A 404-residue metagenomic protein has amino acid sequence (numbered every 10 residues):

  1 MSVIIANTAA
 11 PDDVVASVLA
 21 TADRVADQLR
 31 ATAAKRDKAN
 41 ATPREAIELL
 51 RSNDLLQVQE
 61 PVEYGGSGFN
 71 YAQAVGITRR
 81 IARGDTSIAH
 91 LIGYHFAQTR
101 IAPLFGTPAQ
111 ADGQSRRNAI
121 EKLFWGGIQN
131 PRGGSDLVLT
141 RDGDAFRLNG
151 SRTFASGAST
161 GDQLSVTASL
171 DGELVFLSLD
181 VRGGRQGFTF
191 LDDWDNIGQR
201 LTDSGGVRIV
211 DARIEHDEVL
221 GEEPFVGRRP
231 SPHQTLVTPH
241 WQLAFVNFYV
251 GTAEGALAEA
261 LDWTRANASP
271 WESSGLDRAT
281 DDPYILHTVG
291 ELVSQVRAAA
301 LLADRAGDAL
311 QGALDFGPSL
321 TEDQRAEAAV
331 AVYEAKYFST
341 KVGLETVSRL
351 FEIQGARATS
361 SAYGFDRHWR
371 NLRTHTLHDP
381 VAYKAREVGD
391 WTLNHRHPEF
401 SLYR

Functional and structural regions predicted by a protein language model:
M1-A20, R24-D27, L402-R404: Basic/polar N-terminal segments that are highly enriched at the extreme N-terminus, encompassing both cleavable
T21-R24, T252, E259, E291 (+5 more regions): Charged, amphipathic alpha-helical oligomerization/scaffolding segments
A34-D37, A298-E334, F351-Q354: C-terminal helix-coil-helix/basic helical segment that borders enzyme active sites and/or dimer interfaces and provides
T42-S52, Q57-T160: Glycine-rich flavin
A155-L191: A short core secondary-structure module
I197-R297: Glycine-rich beta->alpha junctions and the first turn(s) of the following alpha-helix
E352-R404: Glycine-rich phosphate/cofactor-binding loops in nucleotide/flavin-utilizing enzymes
